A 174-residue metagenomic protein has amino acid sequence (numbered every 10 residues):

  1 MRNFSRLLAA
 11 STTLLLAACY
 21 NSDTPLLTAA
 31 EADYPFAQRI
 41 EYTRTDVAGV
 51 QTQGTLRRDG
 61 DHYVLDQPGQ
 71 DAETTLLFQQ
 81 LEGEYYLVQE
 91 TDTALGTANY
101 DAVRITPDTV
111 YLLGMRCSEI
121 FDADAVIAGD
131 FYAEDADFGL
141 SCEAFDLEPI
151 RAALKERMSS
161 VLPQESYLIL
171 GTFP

Functional and structural regions predicted by a protein language model:
M1-L8: Bacterial N-terminal signal peptides that target proteins for export
L15-A18: C-terminal motif of bacterial Sec signal peptides marking the signal peptidase cleavage site
Y20-A37, T45-Q51, R57-P174: Calycin-type beta-barrel ligand-binding domains and close structural analogs
